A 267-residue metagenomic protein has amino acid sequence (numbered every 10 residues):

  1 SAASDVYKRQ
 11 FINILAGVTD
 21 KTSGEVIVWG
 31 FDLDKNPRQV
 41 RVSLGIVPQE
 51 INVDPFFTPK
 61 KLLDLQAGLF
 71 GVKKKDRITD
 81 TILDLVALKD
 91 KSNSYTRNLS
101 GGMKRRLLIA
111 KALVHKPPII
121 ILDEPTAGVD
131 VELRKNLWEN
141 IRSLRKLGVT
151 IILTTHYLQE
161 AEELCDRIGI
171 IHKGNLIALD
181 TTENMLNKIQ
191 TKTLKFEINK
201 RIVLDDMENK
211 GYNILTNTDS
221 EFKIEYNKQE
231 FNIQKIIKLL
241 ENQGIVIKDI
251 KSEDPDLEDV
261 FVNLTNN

Functional and structural regions predicted by a protein language model:
A2-Y7: Short, small-residue-biased leader/transition segments that mark boundaries at the very start of proteins
G24-D32, Q39-V40: Conserved ABC transporter NBD signature motif
D64, G68-K91: Conserved ABC ATPase "signature" region
Y95-L99: Conserved ABC ATPase signature
K116: Conserved catalytic motifs of ABC-family nucleotide-binding domains
I120-D123: Catalytic Walker B motif of ABC-type/P-loop ATPase nucleotide-binding domains
W138-N227: ABC transporter nucleotide-binding domain
